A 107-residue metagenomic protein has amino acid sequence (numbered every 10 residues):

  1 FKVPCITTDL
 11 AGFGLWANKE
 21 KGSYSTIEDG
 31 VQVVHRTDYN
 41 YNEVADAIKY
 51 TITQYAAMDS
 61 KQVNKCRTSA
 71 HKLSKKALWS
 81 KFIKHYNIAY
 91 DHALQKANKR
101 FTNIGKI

Functional and structural regions predicted by a protein language model:
F1-R67, K72: Catalytic binding pocket for nucleotide-activated donors in carbohydrate/polymer assembly enzymes
D59, L78-W79: Polar helix-capping/helix-linker motif
W79-I107: C-terminal alpha-helical cap of glycosyltransferases
